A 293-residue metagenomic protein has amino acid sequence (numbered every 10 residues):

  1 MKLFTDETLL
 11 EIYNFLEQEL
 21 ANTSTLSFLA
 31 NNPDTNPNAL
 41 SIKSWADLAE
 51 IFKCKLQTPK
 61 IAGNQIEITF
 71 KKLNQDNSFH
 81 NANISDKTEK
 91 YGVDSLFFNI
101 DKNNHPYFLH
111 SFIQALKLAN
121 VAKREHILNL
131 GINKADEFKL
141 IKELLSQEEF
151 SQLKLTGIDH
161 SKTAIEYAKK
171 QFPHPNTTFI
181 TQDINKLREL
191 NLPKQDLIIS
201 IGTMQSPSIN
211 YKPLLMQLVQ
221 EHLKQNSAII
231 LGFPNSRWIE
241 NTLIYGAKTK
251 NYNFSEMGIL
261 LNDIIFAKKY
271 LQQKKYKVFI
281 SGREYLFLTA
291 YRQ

Functional and structural regions predicted by a protein language model:
M1-D86: N-terminal accessory interaction module
P59-A122: Class I SAM-dependent methyltransferase Rossmann-like catalytic core, especially the SAM/SAH-binding loop
K134-F150: Conserved SAM-binding loop of SAM-dependent methyltransferases across substrates and taxa, primarily the Class I
S161-K162: Conserved SAM/SAH-binding beta-strand->alpha-helix loop
E189-I198: A short acidic, Gly/Pro-enriched loop at the edge of an enzyme's catalytic core that lines a small-molecule cofactor
S206-L218: A short, conserved alpha-helix within the catalytic core of class I
N226-N235: Conserved beta-strand signature within the Rossmann-like core of class I S-adenosyl-L-methionine
T242-K268: Conserved Class I S-adenosyl-L-methionine
